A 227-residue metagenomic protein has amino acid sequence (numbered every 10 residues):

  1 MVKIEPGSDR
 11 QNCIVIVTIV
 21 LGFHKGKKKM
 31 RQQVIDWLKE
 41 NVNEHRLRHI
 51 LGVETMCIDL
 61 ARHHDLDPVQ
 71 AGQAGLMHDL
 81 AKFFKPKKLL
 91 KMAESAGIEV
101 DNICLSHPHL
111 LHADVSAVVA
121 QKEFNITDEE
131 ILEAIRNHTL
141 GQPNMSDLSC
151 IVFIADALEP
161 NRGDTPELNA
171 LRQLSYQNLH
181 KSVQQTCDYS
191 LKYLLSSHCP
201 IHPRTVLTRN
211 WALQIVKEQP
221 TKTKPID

Functional and structural regions predicted by a protein language model:
V2-D9: Extreme N-terminal basic, low-complexity initiation segments that serve as generic localization/processing leaders
I35-E40, I58, H63-Q185: Divalent metal-dependent catalytic cores for phosphoryl transfer on phosphate-bearing substrates
K192-D227: Charged phosphate-binding loop/patch that engages nucleotide di/tri-phosphates or the phosphate backbone of nucleic
